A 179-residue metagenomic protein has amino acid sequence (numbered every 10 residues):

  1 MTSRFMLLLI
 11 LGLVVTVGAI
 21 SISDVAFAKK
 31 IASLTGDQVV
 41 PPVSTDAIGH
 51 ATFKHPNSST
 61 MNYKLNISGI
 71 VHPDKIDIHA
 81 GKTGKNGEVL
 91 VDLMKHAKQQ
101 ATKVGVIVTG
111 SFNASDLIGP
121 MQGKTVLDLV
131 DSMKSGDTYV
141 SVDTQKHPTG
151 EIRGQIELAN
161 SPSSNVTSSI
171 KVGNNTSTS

Functional and structural regions predicted by a protein language model:
M1-S3: N-terminal secretory signal peptides that target proteins for export/translocation
L8-S21: Bacterial N-terminal signal peptides
S21-I76, A80-S179: Metal-centered catalytic cores of metalloenzymes
